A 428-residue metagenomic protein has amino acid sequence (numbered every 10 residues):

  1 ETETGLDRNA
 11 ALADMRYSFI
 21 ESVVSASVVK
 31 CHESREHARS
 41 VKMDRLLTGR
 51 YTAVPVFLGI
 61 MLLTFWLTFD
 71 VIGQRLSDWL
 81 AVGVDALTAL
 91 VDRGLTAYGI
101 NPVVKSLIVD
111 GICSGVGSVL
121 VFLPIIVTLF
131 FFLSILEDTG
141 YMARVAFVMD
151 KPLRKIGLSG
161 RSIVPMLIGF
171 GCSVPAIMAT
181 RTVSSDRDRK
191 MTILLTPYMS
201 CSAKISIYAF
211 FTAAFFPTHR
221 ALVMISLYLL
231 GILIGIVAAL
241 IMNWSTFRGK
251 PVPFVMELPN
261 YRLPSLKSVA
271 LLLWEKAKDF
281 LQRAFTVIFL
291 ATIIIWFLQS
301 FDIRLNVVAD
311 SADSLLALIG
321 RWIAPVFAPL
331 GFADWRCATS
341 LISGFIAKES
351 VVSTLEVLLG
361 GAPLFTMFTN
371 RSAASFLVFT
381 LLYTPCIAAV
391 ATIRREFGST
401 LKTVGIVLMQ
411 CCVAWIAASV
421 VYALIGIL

Functional and structural regions predicted by a protein language model:
E1-H32: Alpha-helical transmembrane helix bundles of large polytopic membrane transport and channel proteins
N9, S27-S40, V84, G94-K105 (+2 more regions): Short, membrane-interfacial amphipathic segments enriched in basic
H32, V82, A86-L90, A143-S173 (+2 more regions): Juxtamembrane inter-helical linkers in multi-pass membrane proteins
L47-F147: Core alpha-helical transmembrane segments of integral membrane proteins
V56-L67, L129-S134, T212-A214, L227-M242 (+3 more regions): Hydrophobic core segments of alpha-helical transmembrane domains in multi-pass membrane transport and ion-translocation
V71-I112, I156, I177-R189, I293-C411: Extended, low-charge hydrophobic alpha-helical regions
V116-M142, M149-P175, W322-L359: Hydrophobic alpha-helical transmembrane segments of multi-pass integral membrane proteins, predominantly secondary
S202-I225, A388-S399, A418-L428: Transmembrane helix-loop junctions at the membrane interface of multipass transporters and ion channels
